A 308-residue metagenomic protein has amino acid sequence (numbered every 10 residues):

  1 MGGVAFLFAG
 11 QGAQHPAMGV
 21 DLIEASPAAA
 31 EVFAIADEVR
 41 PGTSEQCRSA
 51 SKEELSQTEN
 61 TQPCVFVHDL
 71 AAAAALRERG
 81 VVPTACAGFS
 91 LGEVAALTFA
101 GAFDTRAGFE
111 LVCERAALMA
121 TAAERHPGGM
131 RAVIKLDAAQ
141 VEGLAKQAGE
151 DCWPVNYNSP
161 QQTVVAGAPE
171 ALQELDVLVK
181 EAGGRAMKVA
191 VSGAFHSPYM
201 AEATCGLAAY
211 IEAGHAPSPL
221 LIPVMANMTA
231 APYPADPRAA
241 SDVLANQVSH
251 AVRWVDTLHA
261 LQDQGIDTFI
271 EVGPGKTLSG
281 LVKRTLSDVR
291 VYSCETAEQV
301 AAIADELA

Functional and structural regions predicted by a protein language model:
M1-Q140, M187-V189, T268-E298: FabD-like malonyl-/acyl-CoA
Q11-A13, E38-P41, A100-Q247: Alpha/beta catalytic cores of group-transfer enzymes, especially the acyltransferase/condensing modules of polyketide
T61-P63, A194-F195, A251: Glycine-rich phosphate/pyrophosphate-binding beta-alpha loops
V65, A245-H250: Short, flexible loop segments at the rims of nucleotide/cofactor-binding pockets, characterized by
R77, H259-G265: Non-catalytic positions within long, well-ordered alpha-helices that form the structural scaffold/packing of enzyme
T229, R290-A308: Short, flexible loop segments at boundaries between secondary-structure elements
V252-A260: A short, well-structured juxtamembrane/interface segment
